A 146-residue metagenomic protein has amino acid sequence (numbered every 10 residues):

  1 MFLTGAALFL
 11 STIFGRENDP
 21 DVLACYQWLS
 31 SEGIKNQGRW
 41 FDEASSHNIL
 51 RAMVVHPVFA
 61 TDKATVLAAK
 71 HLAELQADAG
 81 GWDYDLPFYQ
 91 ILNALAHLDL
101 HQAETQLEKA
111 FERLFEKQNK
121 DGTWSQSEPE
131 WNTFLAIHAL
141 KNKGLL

Functional and structural regions predicted by a protein language model:
M1-L146: Preference for long, amphipathic alpha-helical scaffolds in soluble/luminal domains and all-alpha bundles
